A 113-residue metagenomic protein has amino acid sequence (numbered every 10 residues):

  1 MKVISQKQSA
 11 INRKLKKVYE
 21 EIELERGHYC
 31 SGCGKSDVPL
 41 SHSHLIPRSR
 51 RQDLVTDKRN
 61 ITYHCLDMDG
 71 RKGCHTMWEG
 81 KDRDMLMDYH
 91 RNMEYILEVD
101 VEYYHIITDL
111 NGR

Functional and structural regions predicted by a protein language model:
M1-G27, G34-P39, Y89-R113: A boundary/linker detector
I4-Q8, R50, R71, H75: Residue-level detector of alpha-helix boundaries and kinks
L24-G27, R59, M68: Processing junctions and N-termini across compartments
S31-N60: Histidine-centered nuclease catalytic patch
V38, I61-Y89: Short Cys/His-centered divalent metal-binding micro-motifs
L45-Q52, M85-L97: Short cysteine/histidine-rich metal-coordination sites, predominantly Zn2+-binding motifs
